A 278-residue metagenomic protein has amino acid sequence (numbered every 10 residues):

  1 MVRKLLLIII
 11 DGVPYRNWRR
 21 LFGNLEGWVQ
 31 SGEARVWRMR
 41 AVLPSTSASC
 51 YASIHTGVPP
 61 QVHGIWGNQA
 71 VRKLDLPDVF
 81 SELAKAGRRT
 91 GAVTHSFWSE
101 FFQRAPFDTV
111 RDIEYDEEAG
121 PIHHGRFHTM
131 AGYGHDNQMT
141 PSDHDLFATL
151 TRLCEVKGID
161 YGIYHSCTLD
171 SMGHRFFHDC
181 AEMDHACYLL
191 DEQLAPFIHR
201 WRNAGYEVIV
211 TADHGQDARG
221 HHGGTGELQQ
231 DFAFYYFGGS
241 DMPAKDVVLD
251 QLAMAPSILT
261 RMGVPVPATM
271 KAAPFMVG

Functional and structural regions predicted by a protein language model:
M1-G278: Feature captures the catalytic ectodomains and active-site-proximal regions of enzymes that hydrolyze or transfer
